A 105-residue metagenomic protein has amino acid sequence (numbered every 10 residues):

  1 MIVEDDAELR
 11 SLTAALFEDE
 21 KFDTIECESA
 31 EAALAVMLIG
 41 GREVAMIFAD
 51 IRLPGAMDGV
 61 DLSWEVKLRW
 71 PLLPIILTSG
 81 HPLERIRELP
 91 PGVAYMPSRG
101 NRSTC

Functional and structural regions predicted by a protein language model:
E4-D5, S98: Acidic di-acidic motifs
D6-E26: Two-component/phosphorelay signaling modules centered on CheY-like receiver
E26-M46: Acidic, metal-coordinating helix/loop segments flanking the phosphotransfer/catalytic sites of two-component signaling
S29, M57-L62: Acidic catalytic/metal-coordinating carboxylates
D50-I51: Active-site residues of response regulator receiver
V60-L72: Short amphipathic alpha-helix used as the core "switch/output" element in two-component signaling
G100-C105: C-terminal output helix
